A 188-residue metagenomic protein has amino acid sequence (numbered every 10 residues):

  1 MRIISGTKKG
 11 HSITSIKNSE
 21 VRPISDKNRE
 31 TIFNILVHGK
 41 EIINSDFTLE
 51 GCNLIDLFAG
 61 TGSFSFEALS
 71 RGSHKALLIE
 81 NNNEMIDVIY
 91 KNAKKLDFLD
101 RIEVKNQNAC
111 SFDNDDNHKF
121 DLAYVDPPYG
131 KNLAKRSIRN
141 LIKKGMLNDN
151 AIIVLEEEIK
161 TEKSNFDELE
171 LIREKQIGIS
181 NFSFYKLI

Functional and structural regions predicted by a protein language model:
M1-I188: Class I S-adenosyl-L-methionine-dependent methyltransferase catalytic core
